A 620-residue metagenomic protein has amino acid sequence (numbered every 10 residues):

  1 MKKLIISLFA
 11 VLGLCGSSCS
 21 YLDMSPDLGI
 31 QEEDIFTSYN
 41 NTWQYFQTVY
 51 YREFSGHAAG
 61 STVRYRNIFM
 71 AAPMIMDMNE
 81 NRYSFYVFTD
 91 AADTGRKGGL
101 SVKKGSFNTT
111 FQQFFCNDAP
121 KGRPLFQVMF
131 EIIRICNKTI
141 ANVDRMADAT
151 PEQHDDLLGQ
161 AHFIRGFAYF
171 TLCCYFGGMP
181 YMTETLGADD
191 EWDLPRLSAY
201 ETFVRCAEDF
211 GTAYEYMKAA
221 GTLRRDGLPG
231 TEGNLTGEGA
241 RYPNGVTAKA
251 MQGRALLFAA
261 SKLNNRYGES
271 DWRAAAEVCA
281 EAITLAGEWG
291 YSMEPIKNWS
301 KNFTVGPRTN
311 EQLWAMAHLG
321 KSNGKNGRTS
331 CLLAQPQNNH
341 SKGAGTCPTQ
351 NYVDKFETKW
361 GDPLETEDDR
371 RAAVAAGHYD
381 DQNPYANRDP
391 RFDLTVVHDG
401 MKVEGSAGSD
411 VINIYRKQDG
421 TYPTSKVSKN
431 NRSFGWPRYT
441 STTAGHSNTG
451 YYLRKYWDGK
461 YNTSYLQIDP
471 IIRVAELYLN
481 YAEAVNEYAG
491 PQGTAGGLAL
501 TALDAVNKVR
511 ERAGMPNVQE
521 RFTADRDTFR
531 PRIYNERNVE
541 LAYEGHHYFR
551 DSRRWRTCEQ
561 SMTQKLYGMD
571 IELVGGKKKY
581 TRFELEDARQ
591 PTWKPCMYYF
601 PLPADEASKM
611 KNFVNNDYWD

Functional and structural regions predicted by a protein language model:
S18-Y21, Y86, M129-I132, A207 (+5 more regions): Long, intrinsically disordered, low-complexity segments
C19-M76, N383-A386, A607-D620: Membrane-proximal, proline-rich intrinsically disordered regions
S38-Q44, Y51-H57, A91-G177, D190-V204 (+7 more regions): Conserved, well-structured interaction surfaces
C173-C174, G178-P180, G221, F258-Y267 (+1 more regions): Short coil/turn linking the two alpha-helices of tandem helical-hairpin repeats
N310, W314-N431: Glycine-rich, aromatic-lined ligand/substrate-binding cores of catalytic and carbohydrate-binding domains
Y385-V509: C-terminal substrate/ligand-recognition segments
